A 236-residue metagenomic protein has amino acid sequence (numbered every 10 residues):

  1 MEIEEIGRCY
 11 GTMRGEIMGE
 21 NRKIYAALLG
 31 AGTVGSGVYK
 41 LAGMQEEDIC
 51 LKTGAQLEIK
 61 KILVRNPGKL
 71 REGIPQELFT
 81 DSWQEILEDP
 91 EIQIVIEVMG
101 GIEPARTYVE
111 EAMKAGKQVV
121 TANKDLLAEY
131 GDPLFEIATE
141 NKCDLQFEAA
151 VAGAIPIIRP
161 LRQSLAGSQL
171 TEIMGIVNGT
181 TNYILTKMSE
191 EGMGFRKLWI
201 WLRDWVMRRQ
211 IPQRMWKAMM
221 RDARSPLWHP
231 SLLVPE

Functional and structural regions predicted by a protein language model:
E5, G15-K114: N-terminal glycine-/serine-/threonine-rich beta1-alpha1-beta2 phosphate-ribose binding loop of Rossmann-like
L29, T33, G37, L57 (+9 more regions): Conserved active-site and cofactor/substrate-binding residues in soluble primary-metabolism enzymes
Y39-K40, E72-I74, G131-L134, P156-Q163 (+1 more regions): Short acidic, glycine/serine/threonine-rich loops at helix termini
A105-E111, K124-R162: Rossmann-fold NAD(P)-binding glycine/threonine-rich loop
V119-V120: A short hydrophobic/small-residue beta-strand
G167-E236: Active-site-lining helix/loop region of Rossmann-like oxidoreductase modules
